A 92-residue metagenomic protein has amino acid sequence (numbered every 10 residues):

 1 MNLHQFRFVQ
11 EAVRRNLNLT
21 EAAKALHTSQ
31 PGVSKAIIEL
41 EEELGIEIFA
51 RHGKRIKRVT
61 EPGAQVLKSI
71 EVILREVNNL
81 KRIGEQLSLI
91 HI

Functional and structural regions predicted by a protein language model:
V9, E39-L40: DNA major-groove recognition helices of helix-turn-helix
V9-Q10, A22-A23, T60-G63: Hydrophobic two-helix hairpin corresponding to the core of helix-turn-helix DNA-binding domains
A12-H27: Short helix-boundary/capping micro-motifs
E41-V59: A short LG(V/I)-centered, amphipathic sequence patch enriched for acidic residue(s) preceding the LG motif
E43-L44, V66-S88: Alpha-helical linker/hinge and terminal dimerization helices associated with HTH transcriptional regulators
I90-I92: Conserved small/polar residues in nucleotide/adenosyl-binding loops
